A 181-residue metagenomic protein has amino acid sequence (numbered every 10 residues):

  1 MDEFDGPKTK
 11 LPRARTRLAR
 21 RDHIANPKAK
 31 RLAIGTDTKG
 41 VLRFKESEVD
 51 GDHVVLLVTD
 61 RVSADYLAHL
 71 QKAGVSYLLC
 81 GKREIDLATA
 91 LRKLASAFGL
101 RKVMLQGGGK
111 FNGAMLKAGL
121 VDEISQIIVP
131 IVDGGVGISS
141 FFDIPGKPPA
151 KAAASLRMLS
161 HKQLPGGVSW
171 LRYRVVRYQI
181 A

Functional and structural regions predicted by a protein language model:
M1-A181: Enzymes that bind and transform nitrogen-containing heteroaromatic metabolites
